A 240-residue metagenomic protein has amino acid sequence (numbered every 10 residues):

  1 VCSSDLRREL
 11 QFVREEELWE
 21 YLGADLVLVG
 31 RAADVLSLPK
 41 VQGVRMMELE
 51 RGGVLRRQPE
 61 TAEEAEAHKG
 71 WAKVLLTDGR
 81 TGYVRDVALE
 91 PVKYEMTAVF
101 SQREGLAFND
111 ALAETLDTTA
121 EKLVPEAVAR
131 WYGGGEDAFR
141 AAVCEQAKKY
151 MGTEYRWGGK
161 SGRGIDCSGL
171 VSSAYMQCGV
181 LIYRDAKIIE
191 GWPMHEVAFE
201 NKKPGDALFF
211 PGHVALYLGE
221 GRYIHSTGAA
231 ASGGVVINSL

Functional and structural regions predicted by a protein language model:
C2-S3: Short, small-residue-biased leader/transition segments that mark boundaries at the very start of proteins
L22-L36, A174-I189: Short, basic/aromatic beta-hairpin or loop at an interaction surface
L28-K69, N109-T118: Beta-loop motif signature
E50-G53, P59, E63-Y94, E114 (+2 more regions): Extended acidic/polar, glycine-enriched regions that form or flank non-catalytic beta-rich accessory modules
V84-A141, E145-K149: Acidic low-complexity segments
V128-G134, E154-G162: Second-shell loop/turn segments in exported
A147, G159-C178: Active-site nucleophilic cysteine motif
V180-L240: ...with weaker cross-activation on analogous glycine-rich loops/strands in unrelated enzymes
